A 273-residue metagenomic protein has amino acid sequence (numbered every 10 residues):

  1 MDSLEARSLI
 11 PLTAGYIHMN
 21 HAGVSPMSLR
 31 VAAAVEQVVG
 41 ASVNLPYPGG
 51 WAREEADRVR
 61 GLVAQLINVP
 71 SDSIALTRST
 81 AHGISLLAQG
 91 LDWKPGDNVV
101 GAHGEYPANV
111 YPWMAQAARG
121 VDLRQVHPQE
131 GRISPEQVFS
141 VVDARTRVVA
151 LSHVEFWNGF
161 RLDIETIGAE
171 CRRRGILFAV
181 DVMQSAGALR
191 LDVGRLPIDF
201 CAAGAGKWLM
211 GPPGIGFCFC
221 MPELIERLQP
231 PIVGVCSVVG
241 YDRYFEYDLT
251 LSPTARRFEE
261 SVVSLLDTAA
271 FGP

Functional and structural regions predicted by a protein language model:
M1-P273: Pyridoxal 5′-phosphate
